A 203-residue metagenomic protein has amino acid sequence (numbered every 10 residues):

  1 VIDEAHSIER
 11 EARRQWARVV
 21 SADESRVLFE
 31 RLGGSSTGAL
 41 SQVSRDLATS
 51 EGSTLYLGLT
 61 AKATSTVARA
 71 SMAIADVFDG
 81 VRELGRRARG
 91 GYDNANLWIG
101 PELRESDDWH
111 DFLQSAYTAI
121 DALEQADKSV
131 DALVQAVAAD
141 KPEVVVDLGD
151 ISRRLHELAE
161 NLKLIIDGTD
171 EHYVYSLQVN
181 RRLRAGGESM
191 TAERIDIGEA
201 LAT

Functional and structural regions predicted by a protein language model:
V1-T203: ASCE RecA-like P-loop NTPase motor cores that couple ATP hydrolysis to mechanical translocation on nucleic acids
